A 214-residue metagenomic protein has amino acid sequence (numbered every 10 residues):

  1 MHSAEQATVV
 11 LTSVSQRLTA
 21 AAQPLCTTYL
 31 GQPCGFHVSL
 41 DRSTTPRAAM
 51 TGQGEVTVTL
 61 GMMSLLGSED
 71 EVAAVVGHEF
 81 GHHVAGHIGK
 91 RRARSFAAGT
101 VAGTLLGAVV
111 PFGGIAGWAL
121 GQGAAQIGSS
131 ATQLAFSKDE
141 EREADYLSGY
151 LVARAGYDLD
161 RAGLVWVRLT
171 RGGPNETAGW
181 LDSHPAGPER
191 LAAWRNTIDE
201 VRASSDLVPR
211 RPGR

Functional and structural regions predicted by a protein language model:
M1-A97, Y150, R154-A155, G163 (+4 more regions): Peri-catalytic and regulatory segments of divalent metal-dependent proteins
A74, A102-G103, L164-V167, A192 (+1 more regions): Generic alpha-helical structural context detector
H78-E79, A144, A186: DG-centered beta-turn motif at the end of beta-strands
H83, A108, F112, I127 (+1 more regions): A short secondary-structure junction motif
I88-Q122, G163-W166, R210: Post-HEXXH active-site segment of zinc metalloproteases
G113-R161: Metalloprotease/metallohydrolase-associated module, dominated by Zn2+-dependent proteases
P174-T197: Catalytic and substrate-binding regions of cell-wall glycan-acting enzymes that process beta-1,4-linked
